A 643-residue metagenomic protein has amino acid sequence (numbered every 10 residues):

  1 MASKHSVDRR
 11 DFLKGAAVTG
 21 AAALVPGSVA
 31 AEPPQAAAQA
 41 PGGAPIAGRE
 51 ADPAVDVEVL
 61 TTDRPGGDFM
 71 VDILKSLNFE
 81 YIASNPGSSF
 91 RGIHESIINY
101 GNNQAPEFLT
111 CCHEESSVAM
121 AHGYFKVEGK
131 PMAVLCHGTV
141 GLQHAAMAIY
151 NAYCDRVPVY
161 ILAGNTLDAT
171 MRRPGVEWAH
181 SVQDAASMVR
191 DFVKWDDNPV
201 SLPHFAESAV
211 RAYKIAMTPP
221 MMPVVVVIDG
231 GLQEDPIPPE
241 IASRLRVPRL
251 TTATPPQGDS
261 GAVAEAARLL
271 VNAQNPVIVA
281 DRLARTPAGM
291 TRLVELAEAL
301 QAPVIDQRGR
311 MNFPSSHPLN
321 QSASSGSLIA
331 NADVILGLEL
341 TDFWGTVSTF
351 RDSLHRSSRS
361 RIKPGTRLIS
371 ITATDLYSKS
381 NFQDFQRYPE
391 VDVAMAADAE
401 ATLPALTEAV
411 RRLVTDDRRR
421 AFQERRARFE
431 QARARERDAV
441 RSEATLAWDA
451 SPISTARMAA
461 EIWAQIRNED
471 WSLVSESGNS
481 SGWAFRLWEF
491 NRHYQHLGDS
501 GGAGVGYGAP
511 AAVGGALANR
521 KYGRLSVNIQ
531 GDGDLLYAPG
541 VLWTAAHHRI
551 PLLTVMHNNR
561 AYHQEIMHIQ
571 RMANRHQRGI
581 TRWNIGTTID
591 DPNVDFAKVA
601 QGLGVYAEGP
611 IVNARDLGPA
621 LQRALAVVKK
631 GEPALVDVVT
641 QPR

Functional and structural regions predicted by a protein language model:
A2-T19: N-terminal secretory signal peptides and thylakoid transit peptides that target proteins across membranes
Q39-T61, P203, V227, R268 (+4 more regions): Phosphate/pyrophosphate-binding active-site segments
G43, L232-P256, E339-T346, F350-R351 (+4 more regions): Glycine/aspartate-rich loop-and-adjacent alpha/beta segment that forms the canonical ThDP
D52, Q183, R211, I215-N272: Conformationally flexible catalytic loops at phosphate/diphosphate-handling active centers
G67-M70, K75, I93-I97, R428-A518: Active-site diphosphate/adenylate-binding microenvironment
K126, A280-A373, Y377, F490-K521 (+4 more regions): Glycine-rich, anion-gripping cofactor-binding loops and their flanking helix/strand elements in enzyme active sites
N165-A206, D306-R428, A624: Glycine-rich, acidic loop regions that bind phosphate or pyrophosphate groups
T170-H180, I329-N331, L403, W483-A484 (+1 more regions): Thiamine diphosphate
